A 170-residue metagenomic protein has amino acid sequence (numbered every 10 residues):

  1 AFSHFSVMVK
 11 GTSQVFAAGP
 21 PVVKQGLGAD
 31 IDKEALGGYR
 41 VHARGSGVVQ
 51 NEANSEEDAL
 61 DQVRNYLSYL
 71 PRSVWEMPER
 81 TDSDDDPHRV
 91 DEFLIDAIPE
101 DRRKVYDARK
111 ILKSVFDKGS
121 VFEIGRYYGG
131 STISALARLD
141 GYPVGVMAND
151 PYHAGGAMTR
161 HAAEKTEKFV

Functional and structural regions predicted by a protein language model:
A1-W75: Conserved catalytic cores of soluble enzyme domains, especially glycine-rich substrate-binding beta-alpha loops
F2, V7-V9, I98-Y106, A137-L139: Short low-complexity stretches enriched in small and charged residues
S6, V15-A17, V22, V49 (+4 more regions): Long, contiguous hydrophobic alpha-helical segments, chiefly transmembrane helices and signal peptides
T12-Q14, G19-P20, K24, G28 (+6 more regions): Generic secondary-structure boundary/loop-capping signal
G19-P20, R40-G47, D85-I95, G145-D150: Short acidic (Asp/Glu) and glycine-rich catalytic loops that position anionic groups and cofactors
P20-V22, L27-G28, L36, V41 (+5 more regions): Short capping/connector residues at structural and topological boundaries
N51-L112: Terminal amphipathic helices with adjacent charged low-complexity linkers/tails
R103-V170: Non-catalytic terminal/interface segments that mediate subunit docking, oligomerization, and allosteric communication
